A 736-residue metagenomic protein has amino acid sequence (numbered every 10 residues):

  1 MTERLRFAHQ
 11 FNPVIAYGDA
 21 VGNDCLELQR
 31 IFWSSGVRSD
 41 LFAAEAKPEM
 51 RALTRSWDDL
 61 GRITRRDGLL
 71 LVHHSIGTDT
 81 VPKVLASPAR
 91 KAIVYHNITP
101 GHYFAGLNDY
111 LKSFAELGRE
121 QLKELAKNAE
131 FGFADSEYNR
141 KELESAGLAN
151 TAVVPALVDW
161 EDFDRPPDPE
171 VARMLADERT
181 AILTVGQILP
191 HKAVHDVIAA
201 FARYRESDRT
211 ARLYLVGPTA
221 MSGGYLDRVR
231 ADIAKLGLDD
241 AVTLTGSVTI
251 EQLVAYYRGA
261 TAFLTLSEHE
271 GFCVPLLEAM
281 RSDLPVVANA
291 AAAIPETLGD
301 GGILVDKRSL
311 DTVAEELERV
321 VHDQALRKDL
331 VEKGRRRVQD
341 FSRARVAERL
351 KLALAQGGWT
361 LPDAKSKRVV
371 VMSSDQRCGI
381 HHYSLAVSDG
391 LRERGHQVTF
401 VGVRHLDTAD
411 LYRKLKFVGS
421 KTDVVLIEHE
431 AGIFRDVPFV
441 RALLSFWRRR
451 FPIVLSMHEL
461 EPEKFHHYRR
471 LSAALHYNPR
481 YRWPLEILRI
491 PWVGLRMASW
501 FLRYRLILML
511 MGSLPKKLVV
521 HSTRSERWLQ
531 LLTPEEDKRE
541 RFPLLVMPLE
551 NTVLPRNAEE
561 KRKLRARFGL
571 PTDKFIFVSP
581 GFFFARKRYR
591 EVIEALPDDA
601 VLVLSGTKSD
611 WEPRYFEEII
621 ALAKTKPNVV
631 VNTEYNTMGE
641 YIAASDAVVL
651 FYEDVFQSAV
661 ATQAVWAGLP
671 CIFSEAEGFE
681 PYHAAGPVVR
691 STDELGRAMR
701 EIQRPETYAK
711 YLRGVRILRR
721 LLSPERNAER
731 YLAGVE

Functional and structural regions predicted by a protein language model:
N23, T180, L189-R203, D208 (+6 more regions): A conserved mid-protein helix/loop that constitutes part of the nucleotide-sugar donor-binding site
A44-K47, R212-R230, L549, V601-E617 (+1 more regions): Glycosyltransferase donor-sugar binding loop
L111-F131, L443-F446, L475-L518: Membrane-proximal helix-turn-helix segments that form the acceptor-binding/catalytic region of lipid-linked
L226-E251, F616-Y635: Nucleotide-activated donor-binding/catalytic signature segment of Leloir-type glycosyltransferases, i.e., the conserved
V248, A255-A260, L350, Y635 (+1 more regions): Short alpha-helical donor nucleotide-sugar binding micro-motif in glycosyltransferases
E268, Y652-D654: Aromatic "clamp/platform" in nucleotide-sugar-dependent glycosyltransferases that forms part of the donor/acceptor
L276, P285-A288, P670-F673: Short hydrophobic beta-strand element within catalytic cores of glycosyltransferases and related nucleotide-activated
I303-D311, R319-Q324, A684-E694, E701-E706: Conserved acidic donor-binding segment of nucleotide-sugar-dependent glycosyltransferases
